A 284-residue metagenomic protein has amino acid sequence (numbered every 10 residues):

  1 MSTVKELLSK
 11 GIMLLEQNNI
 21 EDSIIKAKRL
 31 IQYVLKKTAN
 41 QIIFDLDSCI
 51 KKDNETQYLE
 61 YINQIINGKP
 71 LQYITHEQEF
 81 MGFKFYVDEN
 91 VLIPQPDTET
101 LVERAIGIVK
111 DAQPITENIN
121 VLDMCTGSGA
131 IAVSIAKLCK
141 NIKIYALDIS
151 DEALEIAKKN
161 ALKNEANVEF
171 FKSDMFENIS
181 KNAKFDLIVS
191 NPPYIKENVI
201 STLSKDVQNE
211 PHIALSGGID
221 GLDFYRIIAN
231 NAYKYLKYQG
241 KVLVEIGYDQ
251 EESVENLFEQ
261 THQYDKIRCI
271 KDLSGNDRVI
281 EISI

Functional and structural regions predicted by a protein language model:
M1-L35, A39-I43, D47-I50: Non-catalytic accessory regions of SAM-dependent methyltransferases
L15, V109, A161, A232 (+1 more regions): Conserved hydrophobic residues forming the short capping helix/wall of the S-adenosyl-L-methionine
Q32-I108: Conserved AdoMet
K84, K143, N167-E169, D265-R268: Conserved beta-strand segments of alpha/beta enzyme cores
T100-S201, D206, I227: Conserved SAM/SAH cofactor-binding pocket of Class I
D151, S204-K241, G247-Q250: Glycine-rich S-adenosyl-L-methionine
I246-Q260: Short alpha-helix
F258-I284: Core SAM-dependent methyltransferase catalytic element
